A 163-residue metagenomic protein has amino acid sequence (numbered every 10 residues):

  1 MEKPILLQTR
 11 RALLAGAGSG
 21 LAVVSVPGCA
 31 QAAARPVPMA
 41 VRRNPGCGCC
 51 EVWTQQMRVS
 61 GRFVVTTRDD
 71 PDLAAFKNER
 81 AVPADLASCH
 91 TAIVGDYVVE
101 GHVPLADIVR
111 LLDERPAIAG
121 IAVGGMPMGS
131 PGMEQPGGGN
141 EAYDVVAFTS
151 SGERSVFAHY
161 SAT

Functional and structural regions predicted by a protein language model:
M1-L21: N-terminal secretory signal peptides and thylakoid transit peptides that target proteins across membranes
P36-V52: Local sequence-structure signature of Cys/Sec-based thiol-disulfide redox active-site neighborhoods
E51-V59: Typically the conserved alpha-helix immediately C-terminal to a functionally engaged Cys/Sec in thioredoxin-like
W53, D69-D72, P104-I108: Stable alpha-helical elements in mature extracytoplasmic
V64-F76, L86, V94: Thiol-based oxidoreductase modules, predominantly thioredoxin-like and allied folds used for disulfide exchange
E79, D85-T163: Thiol/selenol-based redox catalytic cores and closely related redox-interacting motifs
